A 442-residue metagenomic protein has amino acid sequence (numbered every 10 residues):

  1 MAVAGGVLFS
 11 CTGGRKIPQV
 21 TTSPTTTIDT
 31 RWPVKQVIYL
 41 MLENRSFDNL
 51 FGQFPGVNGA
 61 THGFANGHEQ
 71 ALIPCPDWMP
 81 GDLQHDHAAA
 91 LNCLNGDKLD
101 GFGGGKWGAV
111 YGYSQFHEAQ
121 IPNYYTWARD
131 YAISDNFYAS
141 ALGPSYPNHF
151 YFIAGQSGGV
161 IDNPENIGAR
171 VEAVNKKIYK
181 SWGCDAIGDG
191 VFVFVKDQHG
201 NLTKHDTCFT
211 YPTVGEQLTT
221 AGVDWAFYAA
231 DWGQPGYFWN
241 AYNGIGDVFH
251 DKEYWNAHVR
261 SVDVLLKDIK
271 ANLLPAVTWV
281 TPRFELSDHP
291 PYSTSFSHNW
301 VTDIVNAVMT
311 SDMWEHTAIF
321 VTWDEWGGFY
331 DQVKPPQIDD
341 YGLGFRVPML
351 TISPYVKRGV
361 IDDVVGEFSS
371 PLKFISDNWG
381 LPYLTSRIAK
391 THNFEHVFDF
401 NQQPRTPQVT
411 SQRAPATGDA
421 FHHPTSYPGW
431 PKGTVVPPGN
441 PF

Functional and structural regions predicted by a protein language model:
A4, T12-F442: N-terminal pro-sequences and low-complexity stem/linker regions of secreted or lumenal proteins
